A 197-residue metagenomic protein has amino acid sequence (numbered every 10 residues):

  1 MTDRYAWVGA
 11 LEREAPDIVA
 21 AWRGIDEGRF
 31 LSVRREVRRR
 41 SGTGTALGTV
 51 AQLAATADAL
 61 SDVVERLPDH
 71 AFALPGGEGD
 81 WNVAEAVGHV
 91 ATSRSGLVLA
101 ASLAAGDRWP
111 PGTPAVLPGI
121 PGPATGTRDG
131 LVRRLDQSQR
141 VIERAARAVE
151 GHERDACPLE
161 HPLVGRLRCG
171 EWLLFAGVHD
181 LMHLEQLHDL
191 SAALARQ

Functional and structural regions predicted by a protein language model:
T2-G48, G96-D136, Q197: Short, helix-capping/interhelical loops that line the mouth of catalytic, cofactor-, or ligand-binding pockets
V33-F72: Short, contiguous, helix-prone interaction/anchoring segments in small proteins
V33-R40, P121, P158-E171: Short helix/strand-capping connector loops at secondary-structure junctions
Q52-E65, A100, V116-A156, L174: Acidic/histidine-rich alpha-helical segments that form the ligand environment of transition-metal centers
D58-A84, G106-G112, A148-R168, L194: Helix-loop segments that flank and shape redox-cofactor active sites
D80-V98, L184: Short, hydrophobic, well-ordered secondary-structure elements
H89, H161, H179, H183: Histidine-centered active-site/metal-ligand motif
D180-A192: A hydrophobic membrane-anchoring alpha-helix module
